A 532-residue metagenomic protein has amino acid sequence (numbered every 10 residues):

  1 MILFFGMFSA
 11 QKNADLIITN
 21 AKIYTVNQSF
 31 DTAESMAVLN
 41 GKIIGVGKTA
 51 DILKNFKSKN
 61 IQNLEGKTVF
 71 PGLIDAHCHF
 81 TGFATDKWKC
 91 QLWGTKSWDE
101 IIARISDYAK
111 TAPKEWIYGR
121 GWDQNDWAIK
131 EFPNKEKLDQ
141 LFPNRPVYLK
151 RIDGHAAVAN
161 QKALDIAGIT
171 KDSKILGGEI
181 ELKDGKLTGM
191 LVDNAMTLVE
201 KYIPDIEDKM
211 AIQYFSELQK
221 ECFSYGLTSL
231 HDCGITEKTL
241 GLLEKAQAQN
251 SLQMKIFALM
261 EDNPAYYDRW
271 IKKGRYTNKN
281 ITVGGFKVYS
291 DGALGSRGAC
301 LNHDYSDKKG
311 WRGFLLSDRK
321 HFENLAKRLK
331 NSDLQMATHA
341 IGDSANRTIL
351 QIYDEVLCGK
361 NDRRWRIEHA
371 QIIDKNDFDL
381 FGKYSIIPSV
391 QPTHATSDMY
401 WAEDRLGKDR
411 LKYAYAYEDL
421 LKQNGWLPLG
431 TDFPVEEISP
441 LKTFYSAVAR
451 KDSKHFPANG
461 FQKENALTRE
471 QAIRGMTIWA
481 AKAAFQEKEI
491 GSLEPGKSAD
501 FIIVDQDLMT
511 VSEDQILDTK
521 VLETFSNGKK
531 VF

Functional and structural regions predicted by a protein language model:
M1-N13: Bacterial Sec-dependent N-terminal signal peptides
N13-T19, Y24, Q28-R269, G284 (+5 more regions): Divalent metal-binding segments
I23, I43, K67, Q124 (+15 more regions): Short, glycine-/Ser/Thr-/acidic-enriched flexible segments
H77, S385, D500: Active-site-proximal glycine-rich helix-loop-beta segment
N144, N278, K308, L380-S397: Extended low-complexity acidic/polar segments
Q247-N250, K273-I281, C358-K360, F381-S385: Acidic (Asp/Glu)-rich catalytic clusters
G274-Y276, V511-I516: Short proline/glycine-enriched turn/loop segments at secondary-structure junctions
K327-A337, S344-W365, H369-A370, K375-D379 (+3 more regions): His/Asp/Glu-enriched, well-ordered alpha-helical/loop segment that forms or immediately abuts the divalent-metal
